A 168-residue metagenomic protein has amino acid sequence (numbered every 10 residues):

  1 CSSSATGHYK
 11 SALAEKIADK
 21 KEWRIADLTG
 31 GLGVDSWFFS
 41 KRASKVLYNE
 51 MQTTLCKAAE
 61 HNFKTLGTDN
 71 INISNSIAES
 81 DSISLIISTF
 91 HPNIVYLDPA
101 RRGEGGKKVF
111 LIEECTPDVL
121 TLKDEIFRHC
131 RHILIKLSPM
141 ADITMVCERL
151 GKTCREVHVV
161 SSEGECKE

Functional and structural regions predicted by a protein language model:
C1-E168: SAM-dependent transferase fold signal centered on methyltransferase-like domains, encompassing both Class I
